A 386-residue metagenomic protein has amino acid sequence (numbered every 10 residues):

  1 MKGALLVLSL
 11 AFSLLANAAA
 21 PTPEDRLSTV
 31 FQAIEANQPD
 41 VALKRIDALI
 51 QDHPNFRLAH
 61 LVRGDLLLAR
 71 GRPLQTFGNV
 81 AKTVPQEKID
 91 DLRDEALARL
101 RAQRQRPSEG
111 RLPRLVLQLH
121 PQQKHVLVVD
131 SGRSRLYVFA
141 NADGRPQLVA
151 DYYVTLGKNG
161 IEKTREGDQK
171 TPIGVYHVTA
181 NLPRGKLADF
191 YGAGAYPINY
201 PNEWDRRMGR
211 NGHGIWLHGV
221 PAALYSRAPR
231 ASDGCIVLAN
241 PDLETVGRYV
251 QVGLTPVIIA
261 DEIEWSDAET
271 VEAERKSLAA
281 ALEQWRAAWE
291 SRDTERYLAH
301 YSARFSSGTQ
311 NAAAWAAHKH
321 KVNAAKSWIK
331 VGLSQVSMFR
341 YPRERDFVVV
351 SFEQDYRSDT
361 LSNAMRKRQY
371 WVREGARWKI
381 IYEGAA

Functional and structural regions predicted by a protein language model:
P21-A48, D52, Q284-A287: Alpha-helical segment of the N-proximal tetratricopeptide repeat
V30, E274-R292, H300: Short, aromatic-enriched amphipathic alpha-helices that serve as compact interaction elements
R104-I215, V220-S226: Gly/Pro-biased beta-strand-loop elements
Q122, H320-R368: Surface-exposed, charged secondary-structure patches
A180-E283: Exported/periplasmic cell-wall-interacting domains
A364-A386: Short beta-strand edge/turn micro-motifs at domain boundaries
